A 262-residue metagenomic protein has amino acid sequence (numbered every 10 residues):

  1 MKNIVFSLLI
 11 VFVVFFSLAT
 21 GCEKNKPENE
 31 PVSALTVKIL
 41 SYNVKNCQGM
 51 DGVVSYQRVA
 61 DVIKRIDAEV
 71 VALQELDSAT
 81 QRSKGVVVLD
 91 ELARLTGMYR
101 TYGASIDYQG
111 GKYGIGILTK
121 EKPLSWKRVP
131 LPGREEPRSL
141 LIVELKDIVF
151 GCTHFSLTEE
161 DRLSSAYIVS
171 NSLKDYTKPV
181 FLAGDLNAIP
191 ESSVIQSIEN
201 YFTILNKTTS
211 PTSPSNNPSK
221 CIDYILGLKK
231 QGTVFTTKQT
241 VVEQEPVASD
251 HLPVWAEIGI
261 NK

Functional and structural regions predicted by a protein language model:
K2-F6, L18-L95, D107-G111, Y167 (+1 more regions): N-terminal, active-site-proximal structural segment of metallo-dependent hydrolase catalytic domains
V5-V13: Sec-dependent signal peptide hydrophobic core
N29-I39, K120-L124, E136-C152, I258-K262: Beta-strand-turn-beta hairpins that frame and shape the catalytic cleft of phosphate-ester-processing enzymes
K38-V44, V59-S83, F150-T153, V169-I195 (+3 more regions): Active-site beta-strand/loop signature of hydrolases that rely on acidic residues for catalysis
Y42-K45, Q74-L76, M98, G103-I106 (+8 more regions): Active-site-proximal beta-strand/loop segments in catalytic clefts of secreted hydrolases
D51, L76-I148, T237-Q244: Structured beta-strand-rich core segments of catalytic domains in phosphoester-bond hydrolases
R128-P130, D161, N171-F181, N187-K262: Metal-dependent phosphoester-hydrolase catalytic domains
